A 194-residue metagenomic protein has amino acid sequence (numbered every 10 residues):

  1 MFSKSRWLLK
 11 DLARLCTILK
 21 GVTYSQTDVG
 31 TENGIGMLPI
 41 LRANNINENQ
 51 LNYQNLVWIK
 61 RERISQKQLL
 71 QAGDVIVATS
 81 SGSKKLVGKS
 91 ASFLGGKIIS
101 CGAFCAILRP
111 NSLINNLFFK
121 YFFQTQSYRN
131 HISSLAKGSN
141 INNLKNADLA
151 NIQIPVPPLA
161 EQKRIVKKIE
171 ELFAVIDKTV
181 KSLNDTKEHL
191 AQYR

Functional and structural regions predicted by a protein language model:
M1-T23, N151, P155-L159, K163-V166 (+2 more regions): Non-catalytic DNA-recognition/assembly elements of restriction-modification systems
A13-V29, N44-V75: Sequence-specific dsDNA recognition surfaces
S25-N33, S134-A136: Short coil/turn segments at secondary-structure boundaries
R42-A43, E62-Q124, K145: A short beta-sheet element
L56, A103-C105, L149-N151: Short, solvent-exposed beta-strand edge segments and adjacent coil->beta transition regions
T125-I154: Specificity-determining recognition surfaces
K178-K181: Heptad-repeat alpha-helical rod positions in long coiled-coil/spectrin-like domains
